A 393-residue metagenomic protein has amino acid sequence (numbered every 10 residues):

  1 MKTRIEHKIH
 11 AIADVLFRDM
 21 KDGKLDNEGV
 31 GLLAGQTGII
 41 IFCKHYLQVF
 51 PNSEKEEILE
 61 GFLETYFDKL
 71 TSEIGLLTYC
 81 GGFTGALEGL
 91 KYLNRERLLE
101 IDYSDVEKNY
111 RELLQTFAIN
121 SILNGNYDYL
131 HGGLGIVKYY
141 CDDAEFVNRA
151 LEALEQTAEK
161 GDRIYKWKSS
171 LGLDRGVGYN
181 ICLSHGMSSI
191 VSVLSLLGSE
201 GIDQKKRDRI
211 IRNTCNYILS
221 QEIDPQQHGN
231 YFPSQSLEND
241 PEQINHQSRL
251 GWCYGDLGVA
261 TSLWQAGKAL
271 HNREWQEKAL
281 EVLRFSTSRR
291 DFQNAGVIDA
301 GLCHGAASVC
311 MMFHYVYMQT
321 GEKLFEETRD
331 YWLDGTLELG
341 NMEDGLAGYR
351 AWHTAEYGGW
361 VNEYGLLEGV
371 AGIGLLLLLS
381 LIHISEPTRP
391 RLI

Functional and structural regions predicted by a protein language model:
M1, G38-N52, A86-L99, G135-E145 (+4 more regions): Well-ordered alpha-helical scaffold segments within catalytic/enzyme domains
R4-K24, E57-I74, D102-L123, N148-K168 (+3 more regions): Long, well-ordered core segments of solenoidal/helical folds
L16-Q36, F67-F83, I119-H131, L173-M187 (+3 more regions): Solvent-exposed loop and edge beta-strand segments that line ligand/cofactor-binding and catalytic clefts
Y127-E200: Solenoidal tandem-repeat scaffolds enriched in leucines and small polar residues
I190-S248: Acidic, glycine-rich loop-and-beta core segments that form the ion-binding/anion-interacting portion of active sites
Y231-T287: Long, well-ordered mid-to-C-terminal structural blocks that present hydrophobic/aromatic surfaces
R273-K323: C-terminal structural cap/anchor segments
I382-I393: Single conserved hydrophobic/aromatic residue that forms the stacking wall/gate of nucleotide- or nucleobase-binding
